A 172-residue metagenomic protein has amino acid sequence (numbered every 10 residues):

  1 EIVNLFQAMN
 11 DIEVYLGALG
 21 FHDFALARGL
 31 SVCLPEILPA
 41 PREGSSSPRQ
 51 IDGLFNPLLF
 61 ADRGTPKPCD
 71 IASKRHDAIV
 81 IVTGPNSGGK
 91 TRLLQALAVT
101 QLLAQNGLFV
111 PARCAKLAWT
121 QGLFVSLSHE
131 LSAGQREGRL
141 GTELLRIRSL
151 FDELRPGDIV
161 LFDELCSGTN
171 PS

Functional and structural regions predicted by a protein language model:
E1-L16, E130, G134: Long, non-coiled-coil amphipathic alpha-helical linker/lever segments that couple catalytic cores to other domains
I2, G20, F24-A27, D152 (+1 more regions): Residue-level signal for secondary-structure boundary elements
Q7-L59: Charged, amphipathic alpha-helical linker segments immediately N-terminal to NTP-binding catalytic cores
G44-S172: ATPase nucleotide-binding head domains, primarily ABC-like/P-loop NTPase cores
